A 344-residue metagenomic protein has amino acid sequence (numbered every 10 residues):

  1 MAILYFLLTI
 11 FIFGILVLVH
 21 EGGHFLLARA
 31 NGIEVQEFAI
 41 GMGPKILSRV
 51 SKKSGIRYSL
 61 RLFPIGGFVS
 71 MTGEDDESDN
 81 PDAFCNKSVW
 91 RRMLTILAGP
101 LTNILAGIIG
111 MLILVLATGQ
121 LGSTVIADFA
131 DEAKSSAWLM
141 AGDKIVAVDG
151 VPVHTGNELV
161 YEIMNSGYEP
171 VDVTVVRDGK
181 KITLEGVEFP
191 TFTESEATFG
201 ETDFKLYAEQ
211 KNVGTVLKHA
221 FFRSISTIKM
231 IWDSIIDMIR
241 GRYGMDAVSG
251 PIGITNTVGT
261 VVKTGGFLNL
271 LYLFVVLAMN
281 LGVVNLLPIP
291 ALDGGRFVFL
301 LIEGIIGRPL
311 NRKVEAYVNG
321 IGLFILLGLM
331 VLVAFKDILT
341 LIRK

Functional and structural regions predicted by a protein language model:
M1, Y5, T9, K87-I96 (+2 more regions): Residue-level signature of transmembrane alpha-helical entry/exit and packing/kink sites in multi-pass membrane
L4-D79, V284-I306: Small-residue-rich helix-interface/hinge motifs
F13-V17, S70, N103, G107 (+2 more regions): Alpha-helical transmembrane segments of multi-pass membrane proteins
L47-S51, A127-D131, E209, L300-Y317: Membrane interface segments of multi-pass transport proteins and intramembrane proteases
E74-W90, T95-A98, T102-N256: PDZ peptide-recognition modules
I96-I104, I228, R242, V258-L268 (+4 more regions): Loop-to-transmembrane-helix entry motif
I239-G241, V262, L277-L292: Transmembrane alpha-helix interface/packing and boundary motifs in multi-pass membrane proteins, characterized by
L332-K344: Juxtamembrane boundary at the C-terminal end of a transmembrane helix
